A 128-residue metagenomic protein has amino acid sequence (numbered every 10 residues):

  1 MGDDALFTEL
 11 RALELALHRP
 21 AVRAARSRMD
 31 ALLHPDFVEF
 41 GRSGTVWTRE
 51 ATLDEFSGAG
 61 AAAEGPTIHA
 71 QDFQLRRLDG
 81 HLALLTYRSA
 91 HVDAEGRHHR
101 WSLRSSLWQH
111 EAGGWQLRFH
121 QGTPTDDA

Functional and structural regions predicted by a protein language model:
M1-A31, D36-A128: A beta-strand edge to alpha-helix "cap/lid" segment located at domain peripheries
